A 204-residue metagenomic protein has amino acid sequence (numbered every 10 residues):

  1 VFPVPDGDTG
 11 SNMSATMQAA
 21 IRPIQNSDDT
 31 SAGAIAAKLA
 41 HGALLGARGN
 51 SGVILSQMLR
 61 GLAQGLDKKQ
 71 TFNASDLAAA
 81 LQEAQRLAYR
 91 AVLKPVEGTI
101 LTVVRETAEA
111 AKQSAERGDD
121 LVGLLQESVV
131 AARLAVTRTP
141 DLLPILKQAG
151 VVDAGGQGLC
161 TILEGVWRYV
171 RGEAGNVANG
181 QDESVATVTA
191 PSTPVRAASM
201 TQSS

Functional and structural regions predicted by a protein language model:
V1-S204: N-terminal loops that bind phosphate or other acidic moieties and the adjacent beta-alpha structural core
